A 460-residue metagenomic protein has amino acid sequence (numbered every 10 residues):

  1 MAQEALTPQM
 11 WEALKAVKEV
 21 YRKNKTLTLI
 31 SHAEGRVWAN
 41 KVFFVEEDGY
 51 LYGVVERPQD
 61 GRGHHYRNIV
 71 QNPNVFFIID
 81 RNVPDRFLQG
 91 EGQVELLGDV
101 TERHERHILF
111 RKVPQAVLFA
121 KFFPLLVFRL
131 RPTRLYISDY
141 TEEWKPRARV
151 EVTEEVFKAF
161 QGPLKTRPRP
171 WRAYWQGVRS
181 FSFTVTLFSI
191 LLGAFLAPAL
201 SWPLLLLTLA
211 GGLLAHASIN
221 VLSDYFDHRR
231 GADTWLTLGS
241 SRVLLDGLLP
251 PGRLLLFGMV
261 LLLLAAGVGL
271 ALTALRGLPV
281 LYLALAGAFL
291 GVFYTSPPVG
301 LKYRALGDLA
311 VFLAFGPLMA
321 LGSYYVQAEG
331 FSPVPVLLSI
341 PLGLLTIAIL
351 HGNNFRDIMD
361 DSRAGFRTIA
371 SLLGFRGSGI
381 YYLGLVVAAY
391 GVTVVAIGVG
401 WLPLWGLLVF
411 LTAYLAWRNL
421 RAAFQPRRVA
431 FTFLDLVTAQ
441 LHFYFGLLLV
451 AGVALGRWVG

Functional and structural regions predicted by a protein language model:
A2-W11, R86-L164: Charged, gly/pro-rich active-site loop segments
V45-P84: A short mixed-secondary-structure module that forms the rim of ligand-binding clefts
P163-L207, G211, P298-V299, R304: Topogenic membrane-insertion module of multi-pass membrane proteins
L192, P198-Y225, L281-F289, P333-G352: Membrane-embedded alpha-helical segments that form the functional core of polytopic membrane enzymes, especially those
L214-L238, I347-A370: Acidic (Asp/Glu-rich) catalytic motifs at the cytosolic membrane interface
L236-L275, R367-W401, A439-F445: Multi-pass membrane catalytic core of lipid/isoprenoid biosynthesis enzymes
S241-R242, D246-P333: Intramembrane alpha-helical segments
V292, A416-G446: Interfacial loop-to-transmembrane junctions
